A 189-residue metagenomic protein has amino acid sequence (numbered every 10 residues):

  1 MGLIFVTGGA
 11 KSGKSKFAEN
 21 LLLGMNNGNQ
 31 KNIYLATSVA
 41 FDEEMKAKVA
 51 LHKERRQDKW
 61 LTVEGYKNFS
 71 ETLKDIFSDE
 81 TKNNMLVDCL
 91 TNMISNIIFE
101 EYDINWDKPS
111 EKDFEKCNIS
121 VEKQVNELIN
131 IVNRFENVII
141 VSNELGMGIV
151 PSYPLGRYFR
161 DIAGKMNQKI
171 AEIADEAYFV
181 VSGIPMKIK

Functional and structural regions predicted by a protein language model:
M1-L3, E80-K82, E136: N-terminal/domain-start segments enriched in small and hydrophobic, helix-friendly residues, covering either
G2-F77: Conserved P-loop
F5, N84-L86, I139-V141: Structural motif
A10-K11, V39, T91, L145-G146 (+1 more regions): Short, glycine/serine-rich, charged loops/turns that create anion-binding and catalytic segments at active sites
A18, H52, L86, N143 (+1 more regions): Residue-level signal for inorganic ion chemistry
Q30-I33, N83, N137, E176: Residues at the starts of beta-strands that form the adenosine-phosphate
E43-E127: Conserved inter-motif catalytic segment of the P-loop NTP-binding fold
I94-K189: Replace "adjacent to P-loop NTPase cores in ATP/GTP-dependent enzymes" with "adjacent to NTP-binding cores
